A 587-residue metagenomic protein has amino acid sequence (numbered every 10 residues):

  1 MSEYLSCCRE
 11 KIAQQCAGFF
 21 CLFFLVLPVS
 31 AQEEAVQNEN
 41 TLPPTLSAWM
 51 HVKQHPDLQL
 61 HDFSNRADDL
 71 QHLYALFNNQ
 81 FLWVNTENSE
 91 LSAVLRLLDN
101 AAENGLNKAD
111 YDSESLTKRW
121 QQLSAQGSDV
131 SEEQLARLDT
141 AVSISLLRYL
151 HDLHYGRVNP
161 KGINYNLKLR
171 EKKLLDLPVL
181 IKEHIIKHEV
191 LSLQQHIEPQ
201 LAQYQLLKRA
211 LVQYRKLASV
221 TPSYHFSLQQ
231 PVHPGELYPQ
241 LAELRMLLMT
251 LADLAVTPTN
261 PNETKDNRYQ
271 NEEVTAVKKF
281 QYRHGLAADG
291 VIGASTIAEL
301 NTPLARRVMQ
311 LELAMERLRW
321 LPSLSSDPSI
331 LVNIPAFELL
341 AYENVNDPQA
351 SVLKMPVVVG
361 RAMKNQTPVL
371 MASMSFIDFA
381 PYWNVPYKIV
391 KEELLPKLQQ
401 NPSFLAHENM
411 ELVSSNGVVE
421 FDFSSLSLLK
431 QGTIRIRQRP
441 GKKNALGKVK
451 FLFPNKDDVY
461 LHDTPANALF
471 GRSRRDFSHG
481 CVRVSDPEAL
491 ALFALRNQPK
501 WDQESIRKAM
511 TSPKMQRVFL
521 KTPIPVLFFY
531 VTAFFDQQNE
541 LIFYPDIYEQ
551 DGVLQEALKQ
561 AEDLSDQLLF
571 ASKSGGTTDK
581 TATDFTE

Functional and structural regions predicted by a protein language model:
M1-A13: N-terminal secretory signal peptides that target proteins for export/translocation
E3, N88, E132-S143, E171 (+2 more regions): Generic detection of long, well-ordered alpha-helical segments
I12, V26-V29: Short hydrophobic transmembrane-like helices used for membrane targeting/insertion
Q14-Q15, T586: Intrinsically disordered, low-complexity repeat segments enriched in small/polar residues
A17-V26: Bacterial N-terminal signal peptides
A31-L73, L147, L167, I185-E587: Well-ordered beta-sheet/strand-loop patches within structured domains
E33-R170: Cationic-aromatic interfacial patches
A136, T140, Y155, G162-K168 (+4 more regions): Phosphate-/polyanion-interacting regions in eukaryotic proteins
